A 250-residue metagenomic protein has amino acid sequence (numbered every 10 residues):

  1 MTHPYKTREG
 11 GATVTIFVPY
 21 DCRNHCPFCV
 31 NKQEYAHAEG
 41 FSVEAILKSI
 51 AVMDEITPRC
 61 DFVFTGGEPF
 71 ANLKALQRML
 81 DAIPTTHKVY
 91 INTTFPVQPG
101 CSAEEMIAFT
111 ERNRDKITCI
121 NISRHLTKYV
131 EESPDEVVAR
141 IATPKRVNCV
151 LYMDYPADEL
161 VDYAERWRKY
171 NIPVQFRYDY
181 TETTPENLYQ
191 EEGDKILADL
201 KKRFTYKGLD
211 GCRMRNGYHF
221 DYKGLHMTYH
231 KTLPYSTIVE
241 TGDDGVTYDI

Functional and structural regions predicted by a protein language model:
M1-A45: Canonical Radical SAM [4Fe-4S] cluster-binding loop centered on the CxxxCxxC motif and its immediate flanking residues
G11, C26, T86, I117 (+4 more regions): Short, well-ordered alpha-helix to beta-strand connector turns
T13, N31-E44, T57-N72, T85-A103 (+3 more regions): Core AdoMet radical
R23, E55-I56, R114, R168-K169: Alpha-helix termination/capping residues and helix-transition junctions
K32, T228-I250: Flexible mid-to-C-terminal extensions adjoining Fe-S/redox cofactors in radical SAM and related proteins
K48-I56: A short, N-terminal amphipathic alpha-helix
K74-D81, P99-R112, E131-V137, D158-A164: Distinct, well-ordered alpha-helical segments
H125-S236: Radical SAM enzyme [4Fe-4S]-AdoMet core and its adjacent flexible, acidic and glycine-rich loops/tails across
